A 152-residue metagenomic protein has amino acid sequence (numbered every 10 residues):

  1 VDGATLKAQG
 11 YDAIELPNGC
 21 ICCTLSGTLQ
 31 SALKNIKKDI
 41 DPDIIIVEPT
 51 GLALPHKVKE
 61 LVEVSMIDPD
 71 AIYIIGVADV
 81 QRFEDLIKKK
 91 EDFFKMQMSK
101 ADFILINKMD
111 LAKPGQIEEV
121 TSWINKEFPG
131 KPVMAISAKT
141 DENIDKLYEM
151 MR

Functional and structural regions predicted by a protein language model:
V1-D85, D92: Nucleotide-state-sensitive switch-loop elements of NTP-binding domains
T24-S31, A53, K57, P69 (+6 more regions): Charged, alpha-helix-enriched surfaces in structured cytosolic catalytic cores of large nucleotide-utilizing machines
D41, D70, S99-K100, P129: Residue-level preference for short coil/turn positions at secondary-structure junctions
K88-K100: Flexible active-site lid/hinge loop adjacent to a nucleotide/diphosphate and Mg2+-phosphate binding pocket
K100-R152: Canonical P-loop GTPase G-domain recognition
